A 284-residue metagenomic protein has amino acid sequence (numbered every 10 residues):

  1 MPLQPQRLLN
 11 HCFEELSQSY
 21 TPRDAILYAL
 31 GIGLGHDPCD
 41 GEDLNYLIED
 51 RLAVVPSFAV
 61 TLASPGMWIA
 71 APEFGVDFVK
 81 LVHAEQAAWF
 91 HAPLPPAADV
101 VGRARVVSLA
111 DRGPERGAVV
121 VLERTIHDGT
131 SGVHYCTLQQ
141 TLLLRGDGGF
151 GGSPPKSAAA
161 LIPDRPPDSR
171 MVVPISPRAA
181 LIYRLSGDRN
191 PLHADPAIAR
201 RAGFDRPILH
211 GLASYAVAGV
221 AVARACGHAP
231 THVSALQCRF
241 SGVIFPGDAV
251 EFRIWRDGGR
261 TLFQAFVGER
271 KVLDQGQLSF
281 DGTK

Functional and structural regions predicted by a protein language model:
M1-D99, L278-S279: Hydrophobic, proline/glycine-rich low-complexity stretches
M1-E14, S64, L81-M171, I244-G247 (+1 more regions): HotDog/MaoC-like acyl-thioester-processing domains
P2-L47, A158-S214, A221-R224: A contiguous, surface-exposed recognition patch within enzymatic or periplasmic domains that forms
T21, T61-W68, T141-D147, P174-L185: Phosphate-binding glycine-rich loops and adjacent basic patches that engage nucleotide phosphates, nucleic-acid
Y28, T137, V233-A235, Q275: Hydrophobic residues on conserved beta-strands that form the core of alpha/beta folds
A197-T261, A265-R270: Catalytic-pocket segment enriched in acidic/His residues
